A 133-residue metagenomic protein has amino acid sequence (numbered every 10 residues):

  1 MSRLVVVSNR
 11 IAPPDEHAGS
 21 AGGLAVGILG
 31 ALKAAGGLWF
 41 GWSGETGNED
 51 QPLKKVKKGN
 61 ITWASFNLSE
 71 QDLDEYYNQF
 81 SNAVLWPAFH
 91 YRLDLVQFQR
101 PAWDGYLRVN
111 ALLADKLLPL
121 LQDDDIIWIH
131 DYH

Functional and structural regions predicted by a protein language model:
M1-D72: N-terminal low-complexity, Ser/Thr- and acidic-residue-enriched intrinsically disordered segments
D74-I129: Conserved nucleotide-sugar donor-binding subdomain of glycosyltransferases
D131-H133: Short His-centered aromatic/hydrophobic patch
